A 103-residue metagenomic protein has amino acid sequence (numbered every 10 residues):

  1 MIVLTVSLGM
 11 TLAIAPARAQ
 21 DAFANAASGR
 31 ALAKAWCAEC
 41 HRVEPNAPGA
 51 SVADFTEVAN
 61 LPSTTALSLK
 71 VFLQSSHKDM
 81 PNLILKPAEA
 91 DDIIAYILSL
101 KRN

Functional and structural regions predicted by a protein language model:
I2-T11: Bacterial N-terminal signal peptides
A13-L32: Electrostatic cytochrome c docking/interface patches
D21-N25, L61-T64, L85: Extracytoplasmic/periplasmic, Sec-exported soluble proteins
S28-R30, P45-V71: Gly/Gly-Pro-rich "capping" loops immediately C-terminal to redox-active cysteine motifs in periplasmic/lumenal
G29, K34-E44, I93: The canonical Cys-X-X-Cys-His
A35, S75, Y96-S99: Residues within well-ordered alpha-helical secondary structure of globular protein domains
A66-L85: Short Fe-S-cluster ligation motifs
I84-N103: C-terminal capping alpha-helices of c-type cytochrome domains
